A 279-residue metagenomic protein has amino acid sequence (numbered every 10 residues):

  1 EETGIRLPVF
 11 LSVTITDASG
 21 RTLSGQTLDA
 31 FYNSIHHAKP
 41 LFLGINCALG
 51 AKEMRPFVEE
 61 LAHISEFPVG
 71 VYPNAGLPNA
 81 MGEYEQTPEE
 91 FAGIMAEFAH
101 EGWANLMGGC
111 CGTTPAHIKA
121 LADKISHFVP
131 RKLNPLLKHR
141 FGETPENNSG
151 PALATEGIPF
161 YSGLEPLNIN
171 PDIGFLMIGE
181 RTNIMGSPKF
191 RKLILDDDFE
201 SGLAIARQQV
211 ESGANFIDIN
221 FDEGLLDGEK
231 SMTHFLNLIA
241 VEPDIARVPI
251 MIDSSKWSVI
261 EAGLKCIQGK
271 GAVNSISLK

Functional and structural regions predicted by a protein language model:
E1-K279: Domain-level signal for soluble alpha/beta catalytic cores
